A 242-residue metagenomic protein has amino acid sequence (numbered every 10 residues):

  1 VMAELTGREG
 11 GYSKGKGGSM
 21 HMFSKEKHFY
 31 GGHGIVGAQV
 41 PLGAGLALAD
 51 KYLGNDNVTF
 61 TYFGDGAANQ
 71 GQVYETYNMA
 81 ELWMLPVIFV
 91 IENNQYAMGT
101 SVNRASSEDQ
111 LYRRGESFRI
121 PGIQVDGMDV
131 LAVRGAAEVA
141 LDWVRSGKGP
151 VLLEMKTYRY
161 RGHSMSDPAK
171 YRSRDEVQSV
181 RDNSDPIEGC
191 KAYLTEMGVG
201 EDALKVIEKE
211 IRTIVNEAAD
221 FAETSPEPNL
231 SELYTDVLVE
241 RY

Functional and structural regions predicted by a protein language model:
V1-W83, S101-S107, Y112, S117-R119: Cofactor-binding active-site loop characterized by glycine-rich and histidine/acidic residues
E26, F63-N69, I91-A97, M128-L131 (+1 more regions): Acidic, glycine-rich active-site loops and adjacent beta-strand->loop/helix elements that engage anionic groups
K51-N55, E108-V139, N183-E208: Conserved thiamine diphosphate
V73-T76, G135-D142: Glycine-rich, charged/polar anion/phosphate-binding loops that engage phosphate groups from diverse ligands
W83-L85, N103-R119, K156-P168, D182-P186: A glycine-rich, aromatic-flanked flexible loop/lid motif
W83-N103: A short, conserved beta-to-alpha structural element at the edge of catalytic cores that scaffolds binding
I88-V90, Q124, A132, L152-E154 (+1 more regions): Structured core elements
W143-Y242: Glycine/aspartate-rich loop-and-adjacent alpha/beta segment that forms the canonical ThDP
